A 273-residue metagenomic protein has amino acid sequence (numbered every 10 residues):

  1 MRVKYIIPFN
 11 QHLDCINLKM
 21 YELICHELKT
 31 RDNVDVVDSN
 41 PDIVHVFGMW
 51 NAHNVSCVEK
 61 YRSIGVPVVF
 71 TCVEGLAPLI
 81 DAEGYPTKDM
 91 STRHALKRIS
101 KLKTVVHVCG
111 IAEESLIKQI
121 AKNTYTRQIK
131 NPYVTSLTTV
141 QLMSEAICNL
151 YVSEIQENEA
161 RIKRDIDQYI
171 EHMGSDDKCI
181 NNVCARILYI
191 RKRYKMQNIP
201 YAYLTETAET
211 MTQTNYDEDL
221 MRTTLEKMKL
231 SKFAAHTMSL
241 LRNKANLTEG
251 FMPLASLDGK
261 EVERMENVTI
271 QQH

Functional and structural regions predicted by a protein language model:
M1-S39, K103, Q141-S144: N-terminal subdomain of nucleotide-sugar transferases
I16, Q128-Y151, I155: A charged, aromatic-enriched C-terminal amphipathic alpha-helix characteristic of glycosyltransferases across folds
V37-H53, P67-V73, Q197: Short N-terminal targeting/anchoring amphipathic segment
I43-H45, K60-M90, V106-H107, R127: Active-site proximal beta-strand in glycosyltransferases
N51-N54, A77-P78, S115: Short glycine-rich, flexible loops that bind phosphorylated cofactors or substrates
V55-K60, I120: A short acidic, amphipathic alpha-helical/loop segment
T87-V105, S115, Q119: Membrane-proximal helix-turn-helix segments that form the acceptor-binding/catalytic region of lipid-linked
A146, V152-H273: Conserved NTP-donor binding/palm subdomain of two-metal-ion nucleotidyltransferases/polymerases, i.e., the charged
